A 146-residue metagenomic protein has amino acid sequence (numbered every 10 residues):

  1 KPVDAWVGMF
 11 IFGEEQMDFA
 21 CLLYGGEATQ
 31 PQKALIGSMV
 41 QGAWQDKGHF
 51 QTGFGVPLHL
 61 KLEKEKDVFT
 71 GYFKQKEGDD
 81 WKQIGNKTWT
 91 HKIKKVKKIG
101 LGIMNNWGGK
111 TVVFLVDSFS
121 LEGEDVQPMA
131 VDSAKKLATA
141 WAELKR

Functional and structural regions predicted by a protein language model:
K1-A142: Extracellular glycan-recognition regions
